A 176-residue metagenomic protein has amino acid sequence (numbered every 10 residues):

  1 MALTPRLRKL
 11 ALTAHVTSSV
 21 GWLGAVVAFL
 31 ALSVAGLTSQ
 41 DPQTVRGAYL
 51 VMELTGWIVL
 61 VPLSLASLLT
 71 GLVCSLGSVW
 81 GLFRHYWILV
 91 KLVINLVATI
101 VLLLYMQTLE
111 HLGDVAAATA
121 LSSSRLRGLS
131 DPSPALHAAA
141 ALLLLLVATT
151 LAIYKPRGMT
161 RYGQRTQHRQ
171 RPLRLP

Functional and structural regions predicted by a protein language model:
M1-P176: Polytopic transmembrane helical bundles with strong interfacial aromatic enrichment
